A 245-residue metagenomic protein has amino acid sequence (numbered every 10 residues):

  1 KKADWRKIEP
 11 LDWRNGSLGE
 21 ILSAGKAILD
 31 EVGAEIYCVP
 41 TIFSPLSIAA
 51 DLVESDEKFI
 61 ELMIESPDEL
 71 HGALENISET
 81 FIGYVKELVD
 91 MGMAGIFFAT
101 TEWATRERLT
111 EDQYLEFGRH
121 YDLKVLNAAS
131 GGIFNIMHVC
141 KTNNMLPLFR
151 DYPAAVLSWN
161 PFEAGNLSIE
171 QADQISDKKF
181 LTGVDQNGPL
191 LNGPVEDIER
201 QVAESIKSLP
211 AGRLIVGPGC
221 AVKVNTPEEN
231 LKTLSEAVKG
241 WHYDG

Functional and structural regions predicted by a protein language model:
K1-I8: Active-site gating loops and adjacent loop-to-helix segments of metal-dependent hydrolytic enzymes
D12-G245: Active-site loop segments of alpha/beta catalytic cores
